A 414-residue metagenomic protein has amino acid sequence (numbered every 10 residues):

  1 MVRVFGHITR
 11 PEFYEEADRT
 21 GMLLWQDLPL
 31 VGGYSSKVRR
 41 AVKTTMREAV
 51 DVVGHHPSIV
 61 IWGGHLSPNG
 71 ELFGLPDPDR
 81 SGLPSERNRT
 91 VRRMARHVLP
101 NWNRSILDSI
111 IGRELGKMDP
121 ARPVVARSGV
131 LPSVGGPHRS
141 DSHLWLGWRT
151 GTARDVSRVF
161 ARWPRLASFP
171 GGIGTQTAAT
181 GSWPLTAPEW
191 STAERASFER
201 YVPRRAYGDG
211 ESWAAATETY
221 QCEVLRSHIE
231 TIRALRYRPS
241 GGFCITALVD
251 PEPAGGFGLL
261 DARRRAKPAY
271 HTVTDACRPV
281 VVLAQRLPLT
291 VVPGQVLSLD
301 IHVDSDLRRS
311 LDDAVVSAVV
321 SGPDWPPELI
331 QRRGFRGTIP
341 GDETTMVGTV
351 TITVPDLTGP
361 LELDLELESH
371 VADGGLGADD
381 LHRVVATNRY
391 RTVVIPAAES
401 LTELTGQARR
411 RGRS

Functional and structural regions predicted by a protein language model:
M1-H138, F243: Active-site mouth of glycoside hydrolases
W62, R92-R96, I106-L107, R113-G116 (+2 more regions): Substrate-binding clefts and catalytic carboxylate motifs of secreted carbohydrate-active enzymes
V296, D313, T345, T358-E362: Extracellular Ig-like/FN3 beta-sandwich strand-entry sites
D306, T351-G359: Short, surface-exposed loop/turn segments at beta-strand-coil junctions that are enriched for proline with nearby
A314, L329-Q331, M346, V384-R389: Extracellular and select intracellular beta-sandwich modules with Ser/Thr-enriched, small-residue motifs on
P340-V350: Aromatic sugar-binding surface patches on proteins that engage polysaccharides or sugar-phosphate polymers
G359-D380: Short, aromatic- and glycine-rich surface loops/edge beta-strands on solvent-exposed regions
G375-A408: Short beta-strand elements
